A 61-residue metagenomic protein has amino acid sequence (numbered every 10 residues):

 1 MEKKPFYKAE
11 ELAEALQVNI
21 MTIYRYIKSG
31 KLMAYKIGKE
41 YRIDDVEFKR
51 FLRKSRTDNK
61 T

Functional and structural regions predicted by a protein language model:
M1-T22: Polyanion-binding surface elements
K8-E11, M33-S55: Short helix-start
L16-E40: Major-groove DNA-recognition helix of helix-turn-helix-type DNA-binding domains
T57-T61: Short acidic DE-rich linear segments
